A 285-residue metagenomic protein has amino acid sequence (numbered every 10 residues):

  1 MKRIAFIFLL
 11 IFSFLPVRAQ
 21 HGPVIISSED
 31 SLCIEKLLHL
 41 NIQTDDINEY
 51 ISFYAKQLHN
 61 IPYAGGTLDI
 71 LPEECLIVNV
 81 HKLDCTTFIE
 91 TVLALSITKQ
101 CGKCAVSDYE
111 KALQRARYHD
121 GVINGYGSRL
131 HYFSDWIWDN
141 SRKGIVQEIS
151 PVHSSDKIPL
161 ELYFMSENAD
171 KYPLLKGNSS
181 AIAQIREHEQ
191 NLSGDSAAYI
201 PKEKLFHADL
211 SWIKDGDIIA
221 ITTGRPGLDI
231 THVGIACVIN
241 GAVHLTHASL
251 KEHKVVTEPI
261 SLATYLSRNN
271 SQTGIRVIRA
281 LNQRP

Functional and structural regions predicted by a protein language model:
M1-I25: Bacterial Sec-dependent N-terminal signal peptides
K2-R3, L210-S211, S267-N269: A general structural signal for short secondary-structure junctions and capping/turn motifs
H21-T87: Cationic-aromatic interfacial patches
K36-L40, Y54, L58, A112-A116 (+2 more regions): Residues that form generic nucleotide/phosphate-binding pockets
Y63-S196, K214, V238, T246-L250: Acidic/His-rich structured neighborhood in mature extracellular/periplasmic domains
A198-D209, T223: Short alpha-helix capping/helix-loop boundary micro-motifs
K214-P285: C-terminal soluble interaction/assembly domains
